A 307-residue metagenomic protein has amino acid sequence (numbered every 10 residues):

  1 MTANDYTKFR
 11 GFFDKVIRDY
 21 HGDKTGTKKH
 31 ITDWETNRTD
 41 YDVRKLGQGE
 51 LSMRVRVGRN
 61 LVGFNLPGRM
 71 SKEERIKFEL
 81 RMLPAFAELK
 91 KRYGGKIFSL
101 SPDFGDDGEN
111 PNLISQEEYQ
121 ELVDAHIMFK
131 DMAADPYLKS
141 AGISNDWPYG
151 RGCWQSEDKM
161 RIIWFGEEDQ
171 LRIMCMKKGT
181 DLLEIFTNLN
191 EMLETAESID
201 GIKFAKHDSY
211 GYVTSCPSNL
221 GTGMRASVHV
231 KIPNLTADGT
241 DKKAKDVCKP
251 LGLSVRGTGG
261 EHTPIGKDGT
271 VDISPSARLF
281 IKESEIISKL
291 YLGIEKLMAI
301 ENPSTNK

Functional and structural regions predicted by a protein language model:
M1-G211, C216-P217, M224-R225, T236-K307: Long, Pro/Ser/Thr-rich low-complexity/intrinsically disordered regulatory tracts in eukaryotic proteins
A226, K231: N-terminal loops that bind phosphate or other acidic moieties and the adjacent beta-alpha structural core
